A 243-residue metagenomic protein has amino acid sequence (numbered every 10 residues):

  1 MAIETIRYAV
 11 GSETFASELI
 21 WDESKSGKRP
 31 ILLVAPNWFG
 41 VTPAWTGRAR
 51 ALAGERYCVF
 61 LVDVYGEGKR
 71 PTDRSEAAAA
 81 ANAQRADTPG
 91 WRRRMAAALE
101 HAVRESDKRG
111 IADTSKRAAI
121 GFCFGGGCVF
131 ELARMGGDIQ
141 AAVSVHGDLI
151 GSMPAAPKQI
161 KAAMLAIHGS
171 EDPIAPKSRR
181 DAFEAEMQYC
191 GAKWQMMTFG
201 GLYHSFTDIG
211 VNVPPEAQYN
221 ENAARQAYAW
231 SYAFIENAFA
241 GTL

Functional and structural regions predicted by a protein language model:
T5-A112, F206-P215: Serine-hydrolase catalytic machinery in alpha/beta-hydrolase-like enzymes
R48, P176-M187: Short alpha-helix in the alpha/beta-hydrolase fold that links the catalytic acid
K108-F122: Alpha/beta-hydrolase fold nucleophile elbow
G121-G125, V129: Gly/Ala-rich beta-loop-alpha elbow adjacent to hydrolase catalytic centers
D138-D148: A conserved short beta-strand
I160, A166-H168, D172: Short beta-strand/loop motif that positions the catalytic acidic residue of the alpha/beta-hydrolase fold
E171-A175, H204: Acidic catalytic loop of the alpha/beta-hydrolase fold
Q188-L243: C-terminal catalytic histidine-bearing segment of alpha/beta-hydrolase fold enzymes
